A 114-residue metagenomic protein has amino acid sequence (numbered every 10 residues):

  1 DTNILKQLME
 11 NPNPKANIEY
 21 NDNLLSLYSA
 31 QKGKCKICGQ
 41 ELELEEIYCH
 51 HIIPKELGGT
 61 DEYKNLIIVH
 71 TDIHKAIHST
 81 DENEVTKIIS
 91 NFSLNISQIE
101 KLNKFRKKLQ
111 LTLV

Functional and structural regions predicted by a protein language model:
D1-N17, A30, E41-L42, I77-V114: Extended charged
N11-S26, I53-Y63, H78: Short, contiguous acidic/charged loop-to-helix segments that flank catalytic cores in large enzymes
N17-Y48, H70-D72: Short cysteine-rich loop/turn motifs with clustered Cys
Q40-T71, S79-V85: Histidine-centered nuclease catalytic patch
